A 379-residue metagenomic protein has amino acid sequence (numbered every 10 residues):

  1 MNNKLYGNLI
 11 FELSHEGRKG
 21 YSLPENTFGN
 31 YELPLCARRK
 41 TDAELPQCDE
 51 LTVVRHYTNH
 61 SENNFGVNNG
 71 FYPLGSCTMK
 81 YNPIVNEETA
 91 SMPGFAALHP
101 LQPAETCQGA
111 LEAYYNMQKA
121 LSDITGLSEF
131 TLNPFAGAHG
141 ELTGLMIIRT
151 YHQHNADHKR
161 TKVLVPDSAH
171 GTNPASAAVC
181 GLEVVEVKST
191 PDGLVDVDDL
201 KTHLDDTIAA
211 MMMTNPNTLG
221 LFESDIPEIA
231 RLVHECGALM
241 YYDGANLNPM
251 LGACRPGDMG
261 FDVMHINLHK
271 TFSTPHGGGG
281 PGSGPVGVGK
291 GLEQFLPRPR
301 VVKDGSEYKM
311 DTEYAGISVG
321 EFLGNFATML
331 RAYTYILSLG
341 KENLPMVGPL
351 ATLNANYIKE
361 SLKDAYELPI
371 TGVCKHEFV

Functional and structural regions predicted by a protein language model:
M1-A97: N-terminal glycine-rich, Lys/His-bearing helix-loop that initiates the first secondary-structure elements of many
A37-R38, M92-E105, D123-T125, A178-V185 (+4 more regions): Gly-rich Lys/Arg/Thr-decorated short loops/hinges at beta-loop-alpha junctions or inter-strand turns that position
A43, D49-N64, P93-F135, G140: Conserved N-terminal alpha-helix of the aminotransferase class I/II PLP-enzyme fold
F65-N86, N133-E141, F272-G287, F322-T328: Conserved phosphate/anionic-ligand binding catalytic regions in large, soluble enzymes, centered on
P73-N82, P134-G140, P166-A169, N246-G252 (+3 more regions): A glycine-rich phosphate-binding loop feature that marks nucleotide/adenosyl-phosphate handling sites
G109-E112, H139-D304: Conserved PLP-enzyme active-site core in the AAT-like
A110-S122, H170-P174, D196-L204, I229 (+4 more regions): Structured alpha-helical segments in the cores of large, soluble enzyme domains
V263-H376: Active-site C-terminal subdomain of aminotransferase-like
